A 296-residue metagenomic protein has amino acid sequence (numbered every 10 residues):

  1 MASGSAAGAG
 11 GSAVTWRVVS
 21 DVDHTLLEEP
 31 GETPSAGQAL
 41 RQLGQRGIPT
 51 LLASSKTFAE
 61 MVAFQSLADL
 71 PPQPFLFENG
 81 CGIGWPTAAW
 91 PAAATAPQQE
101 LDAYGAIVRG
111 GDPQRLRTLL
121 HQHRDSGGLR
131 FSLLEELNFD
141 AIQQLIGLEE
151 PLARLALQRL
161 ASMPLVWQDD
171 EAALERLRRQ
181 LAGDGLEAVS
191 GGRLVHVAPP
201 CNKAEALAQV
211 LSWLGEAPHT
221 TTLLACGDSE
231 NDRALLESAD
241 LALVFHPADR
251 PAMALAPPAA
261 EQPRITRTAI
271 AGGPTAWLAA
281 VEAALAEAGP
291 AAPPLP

Functional and structural regions predicted by a protein language model:
M1-S20, S66, L295-P296: Non-catalytic pre-domain segments flanking phosphatase-related domains
G8-V14, T33, G192-P296: Mg2+-dependent phosphoryl-transfer enzymes with acidic/Ser/Thr/Gly-rich catalytic loops
R17-V19, P74, L224: Hydrophobic "anchor" residues on beta-strands that sit immediately upstream of conserved functional sites
E28-I48, P113, E175, P200-W213: Short, acidic loop-to-helix structural element flanking the phosphoryl-transfer center in phosphate-processing enzymes
P34-L134: Active-site phosphate-binding/coordination module
A68-P71, N79, D184, S238-A239 (+1 more regions): Short, structured coil segments at secondary-structure junctions
P71-E78, P151-A153, A242-P247: Short hydrophobic/aromatic-enriched beta-strand-loop microsegments
H123-L224, E230-N231: Conserved acidic, metal-coordinating active-site core of Asp-based, Mg2+-dependent phosphoryl-transfer enzymes
